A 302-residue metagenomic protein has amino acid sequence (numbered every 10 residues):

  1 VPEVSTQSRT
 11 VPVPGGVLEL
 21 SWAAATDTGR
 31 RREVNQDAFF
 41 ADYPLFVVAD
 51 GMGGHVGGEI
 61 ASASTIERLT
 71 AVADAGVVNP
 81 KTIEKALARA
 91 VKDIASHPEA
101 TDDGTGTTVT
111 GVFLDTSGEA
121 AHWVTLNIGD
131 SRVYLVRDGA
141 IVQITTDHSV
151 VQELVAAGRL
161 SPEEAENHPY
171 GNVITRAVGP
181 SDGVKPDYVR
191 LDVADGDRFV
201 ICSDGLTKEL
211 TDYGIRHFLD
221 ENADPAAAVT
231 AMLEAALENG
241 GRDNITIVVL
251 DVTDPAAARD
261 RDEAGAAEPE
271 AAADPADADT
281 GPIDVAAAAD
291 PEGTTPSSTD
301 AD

Functional and structural regions predicted by a protein language model:
V1-D302: PP2C/PPM-type serine/threonine phosphatase catalytic domain
